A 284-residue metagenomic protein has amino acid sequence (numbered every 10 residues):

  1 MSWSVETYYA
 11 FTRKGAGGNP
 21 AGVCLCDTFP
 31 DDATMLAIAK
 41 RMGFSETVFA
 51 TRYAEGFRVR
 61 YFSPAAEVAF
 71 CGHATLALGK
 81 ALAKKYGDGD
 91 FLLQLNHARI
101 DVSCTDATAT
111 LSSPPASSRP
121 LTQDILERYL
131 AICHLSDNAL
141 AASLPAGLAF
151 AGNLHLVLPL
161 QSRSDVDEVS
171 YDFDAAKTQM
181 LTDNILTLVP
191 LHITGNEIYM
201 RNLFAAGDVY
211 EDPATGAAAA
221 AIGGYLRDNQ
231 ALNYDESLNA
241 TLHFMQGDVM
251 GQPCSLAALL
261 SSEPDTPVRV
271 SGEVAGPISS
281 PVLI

Functional and structural regions predicted by a protein language model:
M1-G17, L135-N138: N-terminal, positively charged, Ser/Thr/Ala/Gly-biased leader segments that form transit/presequence-like amphipathic
R13-G17, G22, D31: Short N-terminal binding/cap micro-motifs at the start of the first secondary-structure element
V23-D27, A50-T51, V157-L160, L191 (+2 more regions): Short beta-strand-to-turn element immediately C-terminal to the catalytic PLP-Schiff-base lysine in fold type I
C24-F49, R163-I193: Active-site-proximal helix-loop elements at catalytic-domain edges
A37-V68, I193-I198: Anion-binding (especially nucleotide phosphate/pyrophosphate-binding) glycine-rich loop and adjoining beta-alpha core
G56, F62-M180, R227-I284: Acidic, low-complexity central loop/insert segments
V68-C71, V209-G223: Short glycine/threonine-rich catalytic loop with a Thr-x-Gly-x-Asp
I185, N196-A205: Catalytic strand-loop segment that frames the active site of acyl-thioester-processing enzymes
